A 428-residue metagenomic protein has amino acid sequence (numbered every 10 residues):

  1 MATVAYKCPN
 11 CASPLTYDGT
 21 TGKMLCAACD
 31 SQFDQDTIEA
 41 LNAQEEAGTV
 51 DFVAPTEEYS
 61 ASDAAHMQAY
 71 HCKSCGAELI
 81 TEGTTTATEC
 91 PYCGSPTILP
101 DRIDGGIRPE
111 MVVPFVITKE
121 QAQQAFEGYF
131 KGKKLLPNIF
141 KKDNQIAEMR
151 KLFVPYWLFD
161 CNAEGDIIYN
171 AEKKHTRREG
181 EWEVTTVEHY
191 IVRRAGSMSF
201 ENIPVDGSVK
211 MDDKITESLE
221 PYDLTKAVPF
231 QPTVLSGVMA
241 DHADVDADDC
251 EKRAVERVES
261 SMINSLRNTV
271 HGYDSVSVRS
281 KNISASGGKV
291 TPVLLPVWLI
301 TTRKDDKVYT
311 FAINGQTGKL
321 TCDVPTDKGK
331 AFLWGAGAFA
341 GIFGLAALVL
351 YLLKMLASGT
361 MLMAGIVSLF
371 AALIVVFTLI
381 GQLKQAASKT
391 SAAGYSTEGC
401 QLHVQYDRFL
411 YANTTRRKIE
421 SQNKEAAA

Functional and structural regions predicted by a protein language model:
T3-A5, T21-K23, A65-A69, A87: Residues immediately within or flanking Cys/His clusters that coordinate Zn2+ in small zinc-binding modules
C8-C11, C26-C29, C72-C75, C90-C93: Short cysteine-rich clusters marking metal-coordination/redox-active sites
S13-T16, D34, I80, I98: Short functional micro-motifs and their immediate structural scaffolds
T20-L25, I38-Q44, G83-E89, R102-R108: Short cysteine/histidine-rich zinc-coordinating motifs and their immediately flanking basic loops
D30-T37, G94-D101: Short Cys/His-rich micro-motifs in 6-15 aa windows
I107-V308, K328-G329, L333-W334, M355-L356 (+2 more regions): Charged, low-complexity helical/coil segments in non-catalytic cytosolic or luminal regions
K304-D327: Juxtamembrane amphipathic/hinge helix adjacent to a transmembrane helix
G335-Y351: Canonical alpha-helical transmembrane segments of integral membrane proteins
